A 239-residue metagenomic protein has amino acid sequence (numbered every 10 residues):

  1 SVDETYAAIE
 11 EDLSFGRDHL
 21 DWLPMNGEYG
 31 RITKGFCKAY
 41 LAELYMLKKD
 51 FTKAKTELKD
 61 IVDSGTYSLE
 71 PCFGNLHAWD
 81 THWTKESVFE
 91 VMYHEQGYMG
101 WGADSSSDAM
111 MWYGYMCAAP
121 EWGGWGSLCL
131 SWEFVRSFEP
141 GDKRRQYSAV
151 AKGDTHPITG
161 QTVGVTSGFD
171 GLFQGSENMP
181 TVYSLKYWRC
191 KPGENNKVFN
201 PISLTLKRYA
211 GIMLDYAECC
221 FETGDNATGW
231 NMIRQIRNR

Functional and structural regions predicted by a protein language model:
S1-M110, S176-P180, K191-Y209, E222-M232: Structured, solvent-exposed acidic/aromatic patches
G97-C129: Acidic-aromatic pocket-rim loops
E121-W125, W132-R136, S203: Active-site rim elements
R136-Y209: Flexible, polar/acidic helix-loop-strand segments at domain edges
A217: Active-site-proximal region of nucleotide-activated glycan assembly enzymes, centered on histidine/acidic-rich loops
I233-R239: Non-catalytic carbohydrate-binding regions of carbohydrate-active enzymes
